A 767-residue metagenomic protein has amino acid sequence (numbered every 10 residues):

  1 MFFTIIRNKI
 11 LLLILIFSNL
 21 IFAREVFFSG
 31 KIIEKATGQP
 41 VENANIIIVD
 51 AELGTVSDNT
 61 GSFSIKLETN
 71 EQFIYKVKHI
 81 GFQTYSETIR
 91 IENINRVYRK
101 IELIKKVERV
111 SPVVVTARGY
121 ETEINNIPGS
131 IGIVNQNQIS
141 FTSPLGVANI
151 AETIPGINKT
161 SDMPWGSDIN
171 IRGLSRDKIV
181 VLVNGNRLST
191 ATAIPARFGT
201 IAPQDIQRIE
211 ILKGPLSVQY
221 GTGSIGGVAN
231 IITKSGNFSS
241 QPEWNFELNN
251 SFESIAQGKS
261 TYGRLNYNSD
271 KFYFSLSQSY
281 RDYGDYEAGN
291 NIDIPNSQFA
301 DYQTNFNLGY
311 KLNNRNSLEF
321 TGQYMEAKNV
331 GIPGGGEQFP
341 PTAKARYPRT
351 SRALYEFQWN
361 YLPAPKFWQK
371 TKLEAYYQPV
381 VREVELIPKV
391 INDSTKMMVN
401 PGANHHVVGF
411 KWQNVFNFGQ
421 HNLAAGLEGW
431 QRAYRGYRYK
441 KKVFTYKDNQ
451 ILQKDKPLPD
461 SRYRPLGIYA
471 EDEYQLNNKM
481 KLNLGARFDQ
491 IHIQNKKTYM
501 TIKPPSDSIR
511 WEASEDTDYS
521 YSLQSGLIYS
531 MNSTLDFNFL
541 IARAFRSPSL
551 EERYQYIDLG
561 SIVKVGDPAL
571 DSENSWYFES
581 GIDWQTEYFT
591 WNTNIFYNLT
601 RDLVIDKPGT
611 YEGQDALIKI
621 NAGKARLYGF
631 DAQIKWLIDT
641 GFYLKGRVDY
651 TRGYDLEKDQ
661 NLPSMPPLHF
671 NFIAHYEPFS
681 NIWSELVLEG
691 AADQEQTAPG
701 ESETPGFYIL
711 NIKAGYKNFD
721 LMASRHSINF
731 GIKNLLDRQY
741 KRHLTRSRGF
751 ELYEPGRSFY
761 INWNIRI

Functional and structural regions predicted by a protein language model:
I33, I47, K78-F82, E92-S140 (+1 more regions): Short, acidic, small-residue-rich periplasmic hinge/interaction motif at the N-terminus of Gram-negative outer-membrane
K159, R187-P215, D615: Short acidic/polar hinge/loop motifs at secondary-structure boundaries that mediate gating or recognition
S254-D282, I292-N329, Y347-L362, F418-G419 (+3 more regions): Transmembrane beta-barrel wall of Gram-negative outer-membrane proteins
Y283, P295-S297, R315-K370, Y377-H406: Flexible loop and strand-edge segments within Gram-negative outer membrane beta-barrel domains
Y286, F545-R546, L599-D602, L644 (+2 more regions): C-terminal beta-signal and adjacent terminal beta-strands/loops of Gram-negative outer-membrane beta-barrel proteins
E326-K328, G334-E337, P379-E383, R435 (+8 more regions): Surface-exposed extracellular loop regions of Gram-negative outer-membrane beta-barrel proteins, predominantly
E337-A364, A403, P457-Y463, W511-G526 (+8 more regions): Outer-membrane beta-barrel signature, preferentially recognizing the C-terminal barrel domain of Gram-negative
Q475-L482, Q490-I491, F596-T600, A616-Q694: Gram-negative outer-membrane beta-barrel transporters
